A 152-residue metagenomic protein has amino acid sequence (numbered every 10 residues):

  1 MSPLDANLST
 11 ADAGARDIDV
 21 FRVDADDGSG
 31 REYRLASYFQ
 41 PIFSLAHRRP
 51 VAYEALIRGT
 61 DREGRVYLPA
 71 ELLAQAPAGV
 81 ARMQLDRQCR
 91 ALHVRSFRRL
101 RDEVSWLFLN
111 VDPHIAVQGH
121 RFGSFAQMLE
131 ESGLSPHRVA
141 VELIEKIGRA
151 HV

Functional and structural regions predicted by a protein language model:
M1-S2, R138: Regulatory sensory/coupling modules that transmit signals to nucleotide-handling catalytic cores
P3-A74: Active-site core of bacterial EAL-family cyclic-dinucleotide phosphodiesterase domains
N7, P41, L45-R49, R65 (+6 more regions): A generic structural micro-environment signature that highlights single residues at secondary-structure boundaries
D61, Q75-V80, V111-I115: Conserved protein-kinase N-lobe ATP-binding Lys motif
M83-R149: Catalytic core of bacterial c-di-GMP phosphodiesterases, primarily the EAL and HD-GYP domains, capturing alpha-helical
